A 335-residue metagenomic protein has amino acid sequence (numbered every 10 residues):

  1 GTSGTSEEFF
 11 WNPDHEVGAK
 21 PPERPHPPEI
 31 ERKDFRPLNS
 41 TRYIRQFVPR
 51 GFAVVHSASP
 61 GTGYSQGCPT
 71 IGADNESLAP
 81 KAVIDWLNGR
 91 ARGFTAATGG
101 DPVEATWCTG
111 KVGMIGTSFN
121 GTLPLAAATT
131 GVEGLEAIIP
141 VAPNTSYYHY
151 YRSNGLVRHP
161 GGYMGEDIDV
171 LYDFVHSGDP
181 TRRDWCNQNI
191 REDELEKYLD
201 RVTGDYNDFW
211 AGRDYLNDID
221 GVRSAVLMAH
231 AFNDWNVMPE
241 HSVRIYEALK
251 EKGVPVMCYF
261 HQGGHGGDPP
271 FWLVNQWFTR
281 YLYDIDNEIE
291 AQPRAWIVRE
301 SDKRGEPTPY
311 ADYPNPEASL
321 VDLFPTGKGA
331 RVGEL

Functional and structural regions predicted by a protein language model:
G4-K33, P37-R45, P49, S77 (+5 more regions): Accessory cap/linker subdomain of secreted extracellular hydrolases
D34-P37, G63-A82, A91-F94, H265-P270: Catalytic nucleophile-loop/oxyanion-hole region of alpha/beta-hydrolase and closely related hydrolase-like folds
V48-Y64: Conserved alpha/beta-hydrolase
R50-V55, C108-V112, E133-A137, R223-V226 (+1 more regions): Loop/turn elements at helix/coil->beta-strand transitions in domains of secreted/extracellular proteins
V222, M228-H230, D234: Short beta-strand/loop motif that positions the catalytic acidic residue of the alpha/beta-hydrolase fold
W235-H241: Conserved alpha/beta-hydrolase "acid-adjacent" motif
L249-G266: Catalytic histidine neighborhood in serine/cysteine hydrolases with alpha/beta-hydrolase-type architecture
D268-L335: C-terminal, loop-rich substrate-recognition/catalytic regions characterized by aromatic stacking residues
